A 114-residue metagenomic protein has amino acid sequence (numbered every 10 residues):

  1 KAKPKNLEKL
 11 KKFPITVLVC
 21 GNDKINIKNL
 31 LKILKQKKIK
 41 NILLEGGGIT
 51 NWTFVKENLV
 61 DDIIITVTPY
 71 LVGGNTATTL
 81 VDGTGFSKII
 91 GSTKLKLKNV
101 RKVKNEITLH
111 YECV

Functional and structural regions predicted by a protein language model:
K1-L43, G47-V114: Enzymes that bind and transform nitrogen-containing heteroaromatic metabolites
